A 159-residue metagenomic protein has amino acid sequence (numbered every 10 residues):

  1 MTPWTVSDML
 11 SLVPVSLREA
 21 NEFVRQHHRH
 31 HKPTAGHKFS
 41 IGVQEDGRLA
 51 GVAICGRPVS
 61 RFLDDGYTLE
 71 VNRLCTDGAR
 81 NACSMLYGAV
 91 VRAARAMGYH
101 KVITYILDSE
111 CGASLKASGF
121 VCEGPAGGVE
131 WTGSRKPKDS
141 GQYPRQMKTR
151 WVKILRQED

Functional and structural regions predicted by a protein language model:
M1-T34: Short amphipathic alpha-helix that is part of the acyltransferase structural core
S11-P14, A35-K38, Q44-E45, G56-M147: Acyl-donor binding region in acyl/amide transferases
L17, R29, T76, F120 (+1 more regions): Residue-level marker of positions within ordered structural domains that often coincide with functionally constrained
V43-D46, K153-L155: Active-site beta-strand termini and strand-to-loop segments that position acidic
G51-V52: Short glycine-/small-residue motifs
Q146-D159: Charged phosphate-binding loop/patch that engages nucleotide di/tri-phosphates or the phosphate backbone of nucleic
